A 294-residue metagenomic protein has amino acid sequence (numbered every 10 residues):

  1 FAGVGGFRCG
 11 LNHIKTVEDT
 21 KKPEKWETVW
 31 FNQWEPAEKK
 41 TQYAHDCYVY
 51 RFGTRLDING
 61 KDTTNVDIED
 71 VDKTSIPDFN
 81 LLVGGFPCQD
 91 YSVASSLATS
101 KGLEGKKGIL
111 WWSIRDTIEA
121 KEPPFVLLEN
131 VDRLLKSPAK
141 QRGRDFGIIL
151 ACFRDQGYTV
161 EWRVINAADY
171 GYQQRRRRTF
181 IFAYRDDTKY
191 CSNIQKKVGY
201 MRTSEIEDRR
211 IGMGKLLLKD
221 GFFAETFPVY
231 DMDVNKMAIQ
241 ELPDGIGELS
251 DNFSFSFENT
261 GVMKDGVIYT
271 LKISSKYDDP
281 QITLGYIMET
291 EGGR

Functional and structural regions predicted by a protein language model:
F1-I68: SAM cofactor-binding core of SAM-dependent methyltransferases, primarily the Rossmann-like beta-alpha-beta module
G3, G85, I165: Active-site glycine-centered loops adjacent to acidic/histidine catalytic or metal-binding residues that shape
T28-E35, L82, V164, A168: Extended hydrophobic secondary-structure segments that form protein cores and membrane-embedded regions
N32, V66, G84, L128-E129: Active-site flanking residues adjacent to catalytic metal/cofactor-binding acidic residues
Y50, G84, E119-A120: Solvent-exposed polar/charged
V71-F79, Y91-R294: Class I S-adenosyl-L-methionine
F79-G85: Short SAM/SAH-binding signature in class I
F86-D90: Short, small-residue-rich loop/turn micro-motifs
